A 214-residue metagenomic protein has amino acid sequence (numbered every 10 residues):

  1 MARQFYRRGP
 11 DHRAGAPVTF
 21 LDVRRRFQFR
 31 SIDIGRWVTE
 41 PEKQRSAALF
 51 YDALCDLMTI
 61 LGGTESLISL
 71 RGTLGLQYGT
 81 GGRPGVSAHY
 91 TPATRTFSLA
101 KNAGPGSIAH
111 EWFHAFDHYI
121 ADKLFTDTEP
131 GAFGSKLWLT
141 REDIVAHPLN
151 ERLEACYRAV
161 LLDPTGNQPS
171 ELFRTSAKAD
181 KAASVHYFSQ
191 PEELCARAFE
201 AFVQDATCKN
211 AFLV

Functional and structural regions predicted by a protein language model:
A2-S46, G63-V214: Active-site-flanking segments in enzyme catalytic domains
L57: Divalent metal-coordination and catalytic microenvironments
